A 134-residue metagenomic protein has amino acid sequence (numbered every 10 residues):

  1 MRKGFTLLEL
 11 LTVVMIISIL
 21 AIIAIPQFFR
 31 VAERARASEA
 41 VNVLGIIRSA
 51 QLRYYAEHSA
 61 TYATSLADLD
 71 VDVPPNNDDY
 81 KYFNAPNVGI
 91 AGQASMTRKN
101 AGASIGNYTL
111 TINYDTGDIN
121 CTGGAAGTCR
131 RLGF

Functional and structural regions predicted by a protein language model:
M1-A32: N-terminal single-pass transmembrane signal-anchor helix
G4-L8, V41, A63-L66, N107: Generic N-terminal initiation segments characterized by hydrophobic and/or small/turn-forming residues
L11-M15, R48, V73: Generic low-complexity, intrinsically disordered sequence content enriched in small uncharged/hydrophobic residues
I22, R30-L69: Conserved hydrophobic/amphipathic alpha-helical signal-anchor segments
L52-F134: Periplasmic/extracellular, small/polar-rich flexible segments of pilin-like filament-forming proteins
